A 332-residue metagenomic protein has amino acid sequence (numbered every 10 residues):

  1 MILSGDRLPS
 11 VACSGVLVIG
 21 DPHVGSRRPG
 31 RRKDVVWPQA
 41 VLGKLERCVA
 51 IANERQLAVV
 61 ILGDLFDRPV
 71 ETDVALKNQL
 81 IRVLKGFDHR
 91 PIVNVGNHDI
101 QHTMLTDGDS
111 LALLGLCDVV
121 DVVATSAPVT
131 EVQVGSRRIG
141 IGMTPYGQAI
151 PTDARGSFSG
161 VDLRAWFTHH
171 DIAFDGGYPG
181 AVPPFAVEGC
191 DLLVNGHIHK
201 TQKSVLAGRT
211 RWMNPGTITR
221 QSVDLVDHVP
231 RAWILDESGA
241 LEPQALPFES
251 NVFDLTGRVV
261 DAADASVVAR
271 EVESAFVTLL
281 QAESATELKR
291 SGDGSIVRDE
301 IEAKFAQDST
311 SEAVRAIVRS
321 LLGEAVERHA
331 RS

Functional and structural regions predicted by a protein language model:
I2-S4, P22, G30-V129: Core catalytic region of metal-dependent phosphoesterases/phosphodiesterases, especially metallo-beta-lactamase-like
R7, N251-S332: Non-catalytic terminal accessory segments
S14-S26, R137-G147, R164-H169, W212-G216: Active-site-proximal beta-strand elements of phosphoester/diester hydrolases
V18-G20, V59-D64, P91-N97, D121-S126 (+3 more regions): Active-site neighborhood of phospho(di)ester-bond hydrolases with catalytic His/Asp-centered motifs
H23-G25, L65-F66, D73, N97-I100 (+4 more regions): Catalytic metal-binding/acid-base residues of hydrolase active sites
L80, V95, D99-F185: Conserved catalytic scaffold of divalent metal-dependent phosphoesterases
V129-E131, M213-L279: Binuclear metal-dependent phosphoesterase catalytic core
I172-G239: Conserved beta-sheet core of the metallophosphoesterase superfamily
